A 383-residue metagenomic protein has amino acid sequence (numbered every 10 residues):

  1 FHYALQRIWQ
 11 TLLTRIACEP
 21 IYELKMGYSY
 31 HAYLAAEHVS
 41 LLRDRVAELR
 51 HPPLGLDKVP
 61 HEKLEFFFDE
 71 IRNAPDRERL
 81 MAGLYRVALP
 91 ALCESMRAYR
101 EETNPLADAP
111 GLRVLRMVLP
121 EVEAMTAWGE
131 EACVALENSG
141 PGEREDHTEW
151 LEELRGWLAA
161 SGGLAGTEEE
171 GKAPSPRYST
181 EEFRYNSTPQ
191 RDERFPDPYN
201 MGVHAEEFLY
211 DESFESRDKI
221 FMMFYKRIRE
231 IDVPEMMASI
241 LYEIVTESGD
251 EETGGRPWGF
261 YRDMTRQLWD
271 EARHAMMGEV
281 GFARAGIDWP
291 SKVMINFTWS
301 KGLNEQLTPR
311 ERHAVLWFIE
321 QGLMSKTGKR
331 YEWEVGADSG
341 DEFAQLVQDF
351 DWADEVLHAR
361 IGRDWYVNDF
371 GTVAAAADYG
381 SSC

Functional and structural regions predicted by a protein language model:
F1-C383: Non-heme di-metal
